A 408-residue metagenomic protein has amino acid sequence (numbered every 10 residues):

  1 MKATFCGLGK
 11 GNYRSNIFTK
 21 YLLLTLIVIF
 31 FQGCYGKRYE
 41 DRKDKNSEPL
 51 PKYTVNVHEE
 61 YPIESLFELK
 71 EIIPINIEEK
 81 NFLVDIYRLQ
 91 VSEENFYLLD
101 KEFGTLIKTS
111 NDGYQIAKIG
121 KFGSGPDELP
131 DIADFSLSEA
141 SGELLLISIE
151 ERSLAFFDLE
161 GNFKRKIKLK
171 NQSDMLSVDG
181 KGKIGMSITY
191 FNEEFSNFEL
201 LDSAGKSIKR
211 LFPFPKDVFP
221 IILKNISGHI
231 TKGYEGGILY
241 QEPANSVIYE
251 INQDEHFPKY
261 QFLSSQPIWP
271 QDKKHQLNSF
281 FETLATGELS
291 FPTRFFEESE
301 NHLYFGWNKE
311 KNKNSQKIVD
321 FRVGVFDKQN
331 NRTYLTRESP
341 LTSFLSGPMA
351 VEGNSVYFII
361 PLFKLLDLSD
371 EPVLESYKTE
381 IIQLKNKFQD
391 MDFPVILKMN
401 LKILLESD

Functional and structural regions predicted by a protein language model:
Q32-G33: C-terminal motif of bacterial Sec signal peptides marking the signal peptidase cleavage site
E40-P74: Blade/loop signatures of beta-propeller domains
E71-G104: Beta-strand-rich domains and repeat architectures in extracellular enzymes and scaffolds, especially beta-propellers
N76-K80, Y114-S141, S148: Blade-loop segments of beta-propeller domains
D85-R88, P130-F135, N171-D179, P220-H229 (+2 more regions): Repeated scaffold domains used in trafficking and secretory/extracellular systems, primarily beta-propellers
G120-D127, K168-M175, F214-F219, L263-I268 (+1 more regions): Short coil/turn segments at the loop-to-beta-strand junctions that recur within blades of beta-propeller repeat folds
I149-K181, G185-F195, L211-V218: Asp-box/WD-like beta-propeller blade repeats and closely related beta-sheet repeat scaffolds
Y260-F281, K328-G353: Conserved blade-ending motifs and adjacent loop-strand segments that build the rim/top face of beta-propeller domains
